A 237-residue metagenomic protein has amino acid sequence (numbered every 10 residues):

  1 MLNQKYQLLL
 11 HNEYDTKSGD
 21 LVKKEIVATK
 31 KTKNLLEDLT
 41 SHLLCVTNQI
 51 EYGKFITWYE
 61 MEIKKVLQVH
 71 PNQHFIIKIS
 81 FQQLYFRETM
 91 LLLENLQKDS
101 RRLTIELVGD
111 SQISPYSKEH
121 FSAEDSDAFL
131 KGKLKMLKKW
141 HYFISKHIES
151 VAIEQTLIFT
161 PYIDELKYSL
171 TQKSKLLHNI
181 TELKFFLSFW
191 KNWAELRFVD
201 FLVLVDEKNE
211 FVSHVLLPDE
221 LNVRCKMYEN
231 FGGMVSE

Functional and structural regions predicted by a protein language model:
M1-Q97: Bacterial c-di-GMP phosphodiesterase EAL domain
M1-V22, V27-N34, D110-I113, H147-T156 (+1 more regions): EAL-family c-di-GMP phosphodiesterase catalytic domain
K31-W58, Q82-R87, Q97-Y142, L170-N192: EAL-type cyclic di-GMP phosphodiesterase domain
P71, D99-R101, P161-Y162: Short loop/turn motifs at secondary-structure junctions
P71-F75, K139, R197-V199: Short, surface-exposed connector motifs at secondary-structure boundaries
L92-N95, S122, I163: Glycine-rich, phosphate-binding/catalytic loops in enzymes
